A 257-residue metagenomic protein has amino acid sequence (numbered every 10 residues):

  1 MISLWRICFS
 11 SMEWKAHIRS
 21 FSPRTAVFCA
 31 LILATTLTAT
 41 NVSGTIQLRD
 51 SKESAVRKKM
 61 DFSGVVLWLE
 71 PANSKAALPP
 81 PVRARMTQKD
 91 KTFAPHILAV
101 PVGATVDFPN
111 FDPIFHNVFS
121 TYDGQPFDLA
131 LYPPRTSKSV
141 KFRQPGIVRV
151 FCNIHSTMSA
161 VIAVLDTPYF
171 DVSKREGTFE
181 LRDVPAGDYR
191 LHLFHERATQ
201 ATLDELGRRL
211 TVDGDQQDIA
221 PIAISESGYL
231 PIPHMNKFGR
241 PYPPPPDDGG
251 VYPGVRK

Functional and structural regions predicted by a protein language model:
M1-F21: N-terminal secretory signal peptides that target proteins for export/translocation
C8-S11, I32, H155: General secretory precursor processing signal
F9, F21-S22, A26, V42 (+1 more regions): Intrinsically disordered, low-complexity terminal tails and inter-domain linkers enriched for S/T/G/P/D/E
M12-W14, L33, V106, P246-D247: Intrinsic disorder/low-complexity signal
R19-S20, A30, D50: Residues at secondary-structure transition points
R24-T36: Bacterial N-terminal signal peptides
A39-K257: Extracytoplasmic copper-binding redox domains, predominantly the cupredoxin/blue-copper superfamily
